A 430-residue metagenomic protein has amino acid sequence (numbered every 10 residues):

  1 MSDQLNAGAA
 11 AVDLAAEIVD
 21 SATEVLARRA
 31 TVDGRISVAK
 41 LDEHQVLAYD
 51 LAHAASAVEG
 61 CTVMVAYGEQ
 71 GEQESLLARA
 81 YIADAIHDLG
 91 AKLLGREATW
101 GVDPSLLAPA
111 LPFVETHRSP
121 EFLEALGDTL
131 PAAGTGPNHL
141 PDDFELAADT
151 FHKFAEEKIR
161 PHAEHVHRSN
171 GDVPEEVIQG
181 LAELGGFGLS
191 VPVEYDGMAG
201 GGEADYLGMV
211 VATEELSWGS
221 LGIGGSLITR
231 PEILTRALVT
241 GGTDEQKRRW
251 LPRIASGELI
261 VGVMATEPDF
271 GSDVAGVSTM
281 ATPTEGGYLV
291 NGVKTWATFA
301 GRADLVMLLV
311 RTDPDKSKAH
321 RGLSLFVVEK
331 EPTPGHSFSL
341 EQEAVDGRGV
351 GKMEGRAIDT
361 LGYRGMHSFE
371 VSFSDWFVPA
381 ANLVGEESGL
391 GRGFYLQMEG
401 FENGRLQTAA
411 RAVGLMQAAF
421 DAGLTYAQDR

Functional and structural regions predicted by a protein language model:
M1-D13, T23, T135-L140, G225 (+2 more regions): FAD-binding core of flavoproteins
S2-L41, Q45-A52, A66-E69, G101-S226 (+2 more regions): Amphipathic, small/basic residue-rich leader segments at the start of a protein or domain
L5-V38, V58-Q70, I82-E97, L126-T129 (+7 more regions): Long, well-ordered alpha-helical segments
Y49-A52, S56, Q407: Alpha-helical transmembrane segments of integral membrane proteins, emphasizing hydrophobic/aromatic residues
E74-I82, R96-P112: C-terminal, helix-dominated tail/subdomain
R79, A83, A148, H152 (+6 more regions): Hydrophobic face of alpha-helices
T229-T235: Short, conserved phosphate-binding/catalytic loop or strand-edge motifs used in phosphoryl-/nucleotidyl-transfer
T235-G241, V263: Flexible, glycine-rich active-site loops centered on histidine and acidic residues that chelate a metal or position
